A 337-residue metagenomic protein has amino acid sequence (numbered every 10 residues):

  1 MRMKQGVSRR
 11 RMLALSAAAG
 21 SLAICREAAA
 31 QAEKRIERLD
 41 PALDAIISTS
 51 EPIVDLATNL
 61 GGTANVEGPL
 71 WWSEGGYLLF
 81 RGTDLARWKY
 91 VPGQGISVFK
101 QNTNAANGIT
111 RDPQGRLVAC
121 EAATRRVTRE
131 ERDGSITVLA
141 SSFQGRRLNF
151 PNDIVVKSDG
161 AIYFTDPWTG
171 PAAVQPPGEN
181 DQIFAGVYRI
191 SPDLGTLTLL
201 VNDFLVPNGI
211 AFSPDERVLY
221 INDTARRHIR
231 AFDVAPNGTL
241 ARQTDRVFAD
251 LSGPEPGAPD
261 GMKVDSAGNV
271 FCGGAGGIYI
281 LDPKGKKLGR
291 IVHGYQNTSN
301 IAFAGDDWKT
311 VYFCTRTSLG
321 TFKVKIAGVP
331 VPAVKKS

Functional and structural regions predicted by a protein language model:
R2-G20: N-terminal secretory signal peptides and thylakoid transit peptides that target proteins across membranes
Q31-P52: Blade/loop signatures of beta-propeller domains
V54-T58, I96-K100, T137-F143, T196-V201 (+2 more regions): A short beta-strand motif characteristic of beta-propeller blades
N59-Y77, N102-E121, R126, Q144-I162 (+4 more regions): Beta-rich, blade/repeat-based domains predominating in secreted/periplasmic proteins but also intracellular
A86-W88, R126-T128, G186-Y188, H228-R230 (+2 more regions): A short loop-to-beta-strand structural motif that recurs across blades of beta-propeller domains
T165-Q182: Short, conserved, GDST-rich strand-edge loop motifs in beta-rich repeat architectures
F232-L240, V324-V329: Short loop/turn segments immediately following beta-strands, especially the blade-tip and inter-blade linker loops
A304-S337: Blade-level signature of beta-propeller repeat domains, shared across WD40, Kelch, NHL, RCC1 and BNR/Asp-box propellers
